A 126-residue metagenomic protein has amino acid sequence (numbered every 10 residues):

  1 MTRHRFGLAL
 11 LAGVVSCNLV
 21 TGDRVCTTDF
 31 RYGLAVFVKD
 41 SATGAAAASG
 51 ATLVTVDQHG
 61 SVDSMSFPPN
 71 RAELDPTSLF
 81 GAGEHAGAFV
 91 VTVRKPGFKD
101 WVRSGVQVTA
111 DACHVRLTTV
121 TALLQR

Functional and structural regions predicted by a protein language model:
M1-C17: Sec-dependent bacterial lipoprotein signal peptides
C17-G33, K39-A42, L117-R126: Beta-strand-rich domain onsets/edges
Y32-L34, A42-F67: Short, ordered, surface-exposed loop/turn motifs in non-cytosolic proteins
S61-E73, G105-V108: Solvent-exposed serine/threonine-rich low-complexity stretches and specific carbohydrate-binding patches
N70-G83: Short, surface-exposed beta-strand/beta-hairpin micro-motifs centered on an aromatic residue
G81-A86, T92-S104: A short, solvent-exposed loop/turn motif at the edges and junctions of modular extracellular/periplasmic domains
V102-V115: Short, exposed beta-strand-loop hairpins at the edges of beta-sheets in extracellular/periplasmic proteins
